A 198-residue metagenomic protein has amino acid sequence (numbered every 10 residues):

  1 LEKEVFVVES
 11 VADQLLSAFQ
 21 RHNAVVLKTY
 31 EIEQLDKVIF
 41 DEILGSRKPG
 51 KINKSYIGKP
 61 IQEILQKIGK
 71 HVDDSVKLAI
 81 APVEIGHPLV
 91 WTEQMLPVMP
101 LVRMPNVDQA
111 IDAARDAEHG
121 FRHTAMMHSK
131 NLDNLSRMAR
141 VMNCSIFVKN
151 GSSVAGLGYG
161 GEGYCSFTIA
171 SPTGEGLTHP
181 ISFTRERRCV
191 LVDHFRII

Functional and structural regions predicted by a protein language model:
L1-V7: Active-site PLP-lysine loop of aminotransferase-like
V7-S10, K130: Structured loop/turn residues at secondary-structure junctions
S10-D13, Q20-R122: NAD(P)-dependent aldehyde/semialdehyde dehydrogenase
L15, F19, L135-M138: Hydrophobic packing residues within well-ordered alpha-helices of enzyme cores
K70-I198: Conserved C-terminal structural/oligomerization subdomain of aldehyde/semialdehyde dehydrogenase
